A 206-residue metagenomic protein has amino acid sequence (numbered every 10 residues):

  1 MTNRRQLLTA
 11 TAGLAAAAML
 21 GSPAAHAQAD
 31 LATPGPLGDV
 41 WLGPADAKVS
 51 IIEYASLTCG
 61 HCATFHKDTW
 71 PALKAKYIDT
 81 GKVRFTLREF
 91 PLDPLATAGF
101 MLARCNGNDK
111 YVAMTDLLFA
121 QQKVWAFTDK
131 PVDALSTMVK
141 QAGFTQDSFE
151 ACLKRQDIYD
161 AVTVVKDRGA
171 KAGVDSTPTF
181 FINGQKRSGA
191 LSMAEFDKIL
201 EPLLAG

Functional and structural regions predicted by a protein language model:
T2, Q6, Q28, S56 (+1 more regions): C-terminal cap of thioredoxin/glutaredoxin-like
T2, Q6-P91, T163-K166, A170 (+1 more regions): Extracytoplasmic thiol/disulfide redox context detector
A12, F119-A120, K154: Short amphipathic alpha-helical surface patches that mediate protein-protein
L37-G38, A98, Q121, F149: Glycine-rich, flexible loop/turn motifs
D46, L102, S192: Short, flexible micro-motifs
A55-T58, A63-K140: Structural alpha/beta surface segment adjacent to cysteine/selenocysteine redox centers across thiol/disulfide enzymes
